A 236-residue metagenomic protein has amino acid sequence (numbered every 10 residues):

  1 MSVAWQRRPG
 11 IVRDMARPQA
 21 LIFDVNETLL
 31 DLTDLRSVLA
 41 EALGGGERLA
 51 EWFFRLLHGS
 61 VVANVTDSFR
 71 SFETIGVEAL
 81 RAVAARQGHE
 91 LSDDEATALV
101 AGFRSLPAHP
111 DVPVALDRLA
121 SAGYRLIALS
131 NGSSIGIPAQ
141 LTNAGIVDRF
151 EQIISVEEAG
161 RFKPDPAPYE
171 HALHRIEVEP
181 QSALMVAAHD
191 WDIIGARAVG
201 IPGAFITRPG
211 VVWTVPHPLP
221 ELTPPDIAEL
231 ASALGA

Functional and structural regions predicted by a protein language model:
R7-P18, F23, D117-A120, L129 (+1 more regions): Asp-based, Mg2+/Mn2+-dependent phosphohydrolase catalytic module
V12-L57: Active-site neighborhood of HAD-like aspartate-dependent phosphohydrolases
S37-V38, E51, E78-A82, A98 (+3 more regions): Alpha-helical elements of Rossmann-like donor-binding domains used by nucleotide-donor carbohydrate transfer enzymes
L43-E47, R86-L91, A122, G145-R149 (+1 more regions): Short helix-capping segments at alpha-helix termini
S60-T97: A metal-dependent, Asp-based hydrolase signature
H89, H109, Y124, I201: Short phosphate-binding/catalytic loops that engage adenosine nucleotides
A98-R104: Surface-exposed cleft-lining segments at the edges of enzyme active sites
D111-G123: Catalytic-core regions built around general acid/base machinery
